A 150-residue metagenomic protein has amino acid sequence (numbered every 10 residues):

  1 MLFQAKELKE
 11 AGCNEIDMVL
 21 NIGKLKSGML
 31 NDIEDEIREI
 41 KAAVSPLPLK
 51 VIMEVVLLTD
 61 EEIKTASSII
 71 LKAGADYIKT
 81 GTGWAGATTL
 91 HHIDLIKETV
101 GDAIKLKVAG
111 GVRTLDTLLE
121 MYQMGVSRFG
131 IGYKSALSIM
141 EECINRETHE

Functional and structural regions predicted by a protein language model:
M1-A43, P48, V55-I63: Active-site beta->alpha loop and helix N-cap motifs at the rims of alpha/beta catalytic domains
M1-E7, L58-I69, I93-E98, D102 (+2 more regions): Catalytic cores of alpha/beta
E10-L25, K72-T89, G110-T114, Y122-R146: Glycine-rich phosphate-binding active-site loops on the catalytic face of alpha/beta enzymes
L25-D32, I37, E61-T65, I69-I70 (+3 more regions): Generic alpha-helix signal with a bias toward terminal, lower-confidence helices and secondary-structure junctions
G28-V55, K72-A73, A87-T114, R146-E150: Alpha-helix-loop-beta-strand connector modules within alpha/beta enzyme cores
